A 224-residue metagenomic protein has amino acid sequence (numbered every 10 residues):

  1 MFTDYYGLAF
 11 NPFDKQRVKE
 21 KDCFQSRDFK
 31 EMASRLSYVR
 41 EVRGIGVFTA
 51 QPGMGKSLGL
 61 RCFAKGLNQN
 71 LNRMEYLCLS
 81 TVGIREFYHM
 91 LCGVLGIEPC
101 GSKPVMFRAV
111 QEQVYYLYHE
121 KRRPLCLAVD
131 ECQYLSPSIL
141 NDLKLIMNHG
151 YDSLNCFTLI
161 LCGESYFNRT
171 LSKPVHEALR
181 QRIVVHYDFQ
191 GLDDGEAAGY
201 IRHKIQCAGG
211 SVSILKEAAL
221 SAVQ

Functional and structural regions predicted by a protein language model:
M1-R43: A short, basic N-terminal segment
L8-F13, R17, N72, V82-G101: Conserved NTP-binding/hydrolysis module of P-loop NTPases
R35-Y38, P104-E120: Conserved alpha-helical scaffold flanking the Walker A/P-loop in AAA+ ATPase domains
V42-C62: Walker A/P-loop nucleotide-binding motif
I45, Y115, H119-L161, P174: Conserved Walker B catalytic segment
Q51-P52, E75-G83: A short hydrophobic beta-strand->loop->alpha-helix junction that borders the nucleotide-binding pocket of P-loop NTPases
G66-M74, G96-E98, Y151: Post-Walker A helix-loop "phosphate-sensing" segment adjacent to the P-loop in P-loop NTPases
Y116-E120, T170-A222: Helix-loop-helix "sensor" segment of P-loop NTPases
